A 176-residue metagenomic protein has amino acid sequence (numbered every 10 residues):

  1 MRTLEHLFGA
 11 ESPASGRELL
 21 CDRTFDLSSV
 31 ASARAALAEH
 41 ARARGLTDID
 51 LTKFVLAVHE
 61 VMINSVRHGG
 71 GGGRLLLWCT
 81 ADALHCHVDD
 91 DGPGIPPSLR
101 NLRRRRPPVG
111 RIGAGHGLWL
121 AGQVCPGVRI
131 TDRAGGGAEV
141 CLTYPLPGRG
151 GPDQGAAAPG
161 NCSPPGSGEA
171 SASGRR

Functional and structural regions predicted by a protein language model:
R2-T24, Q123-R176: Flexible, glycine-/charge-rich segments associated with ATP-binding catalytic modules
L19-A35: STAS-typified acidic loop motif
A31-H59: Conserved short strand/loop->alpha-helix "switch" segment adjacent to the catalytic nucleotide/phosphoryl-transfer site
S65-V66: Short helix-loop "hinge" at the ATP-lid/N-box region of the Bergerat-fold HATPase_c
G71-W78: A conserved short beta-strand within the histidine kinase catalytic ATPase domain
C79-C86: Short beta-strand-loop-beta element adjacent to the nucleotide/active-site pocket used for signaling
C86-A114: Glycine-rich/acidic phosphate-handling loop/turn and adjacent ATP-lid/helix of nucleotide-binding kinase/ATPase domains
G110-C125: Glycine-rich phosphate-binding loop
